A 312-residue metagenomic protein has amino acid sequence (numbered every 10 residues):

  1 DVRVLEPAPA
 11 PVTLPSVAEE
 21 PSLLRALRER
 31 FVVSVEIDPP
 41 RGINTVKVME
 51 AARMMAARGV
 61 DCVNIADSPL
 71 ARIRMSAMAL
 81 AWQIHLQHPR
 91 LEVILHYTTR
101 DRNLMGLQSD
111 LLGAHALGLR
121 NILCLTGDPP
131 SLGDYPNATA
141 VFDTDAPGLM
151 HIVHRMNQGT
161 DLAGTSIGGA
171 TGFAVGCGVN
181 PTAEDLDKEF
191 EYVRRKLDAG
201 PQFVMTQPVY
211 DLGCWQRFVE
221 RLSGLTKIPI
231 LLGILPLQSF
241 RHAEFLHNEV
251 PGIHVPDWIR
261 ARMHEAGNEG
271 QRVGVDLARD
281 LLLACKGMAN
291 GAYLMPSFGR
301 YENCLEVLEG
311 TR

Functional and structural regions predicted by a protein language model:
V2-A26, A140-G168, G178-A183, S223-L281 (+2 more regions): Active-site pocket-lining/capping segments in soluble small-molecule metabolic enzymes
P7, P11-I65: Conserved N-terminal beta1-alpha1 strand-loop-helix module at the mouth
P9, T13-S16, F31, I37-T45 (+1 more regions): C-terminal extensions of enzymes
F31-V48, V93-M105, F173-K188, M263-D276: Active-site mouth loops of central-metabolism enzymes
V33-P39, D61-I65, V93-Y97, I122-C124 (+5 more regions): Hydrophobic faces of well-ordered beta-strands that scaffold small-molecule active sites in alpha/beta enzyme cores
I37-R41, D67-A71, Y97-D101, T126-P130 (+4 more regions): Active-site-proximal loop/turn and secondary-structure-junction residues that shape catalytic pockets, frequently
N44-V46, A71-I84, N103-L107, P129-T165 (+3 more regions): Active-site-adjacent beta->alpha loops and helix N-cap segments on the catalytic face of soluble alpha/beta enzymes
R58, L117, A199, L225 (+1 more regions): Structural motif
